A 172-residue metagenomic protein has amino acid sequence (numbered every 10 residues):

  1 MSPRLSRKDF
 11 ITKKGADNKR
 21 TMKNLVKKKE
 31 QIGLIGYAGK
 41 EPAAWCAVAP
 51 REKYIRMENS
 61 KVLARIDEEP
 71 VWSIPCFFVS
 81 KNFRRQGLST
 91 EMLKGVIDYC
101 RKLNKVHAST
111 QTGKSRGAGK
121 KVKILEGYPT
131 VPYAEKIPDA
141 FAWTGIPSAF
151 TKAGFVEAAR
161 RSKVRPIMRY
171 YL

Functional and structural regions predicted by a protein language model:
S2-I32, A38: Active-site rim helix/loop that mediates acceptor-substrate recognition in acyltransferases
D9-F10, K14, E91, D98 (+1 more regions): Charge-dense, helix-prone N-terminal extensions
R20-N24, K61-R65, G154: Short, P/G- and charge-enriched loop/turn segments at secondary-structure junctions
K28, Y37, E41-S80, R84 (+1 more regions): Conserved acyl-donor/pantetheine-binding loop and adjacent beta-alpha core of acyl/acetyltransferases and related
K40, V131-P132, V164: Conserved beta-strand edge residues that scaffold enzyme active sites
C76-V79, R85-R101, K114, K120: Conserved acetyl-CoA-binding loop-helix of GNAT-fold acetyltransferases
C100-K114, K120-F141: Conserved GNAT acetyl-CoA-binding A-motif
A140-G154, A158-L172: C-terminal "cap" of GNAT-fold acetyltransferases
